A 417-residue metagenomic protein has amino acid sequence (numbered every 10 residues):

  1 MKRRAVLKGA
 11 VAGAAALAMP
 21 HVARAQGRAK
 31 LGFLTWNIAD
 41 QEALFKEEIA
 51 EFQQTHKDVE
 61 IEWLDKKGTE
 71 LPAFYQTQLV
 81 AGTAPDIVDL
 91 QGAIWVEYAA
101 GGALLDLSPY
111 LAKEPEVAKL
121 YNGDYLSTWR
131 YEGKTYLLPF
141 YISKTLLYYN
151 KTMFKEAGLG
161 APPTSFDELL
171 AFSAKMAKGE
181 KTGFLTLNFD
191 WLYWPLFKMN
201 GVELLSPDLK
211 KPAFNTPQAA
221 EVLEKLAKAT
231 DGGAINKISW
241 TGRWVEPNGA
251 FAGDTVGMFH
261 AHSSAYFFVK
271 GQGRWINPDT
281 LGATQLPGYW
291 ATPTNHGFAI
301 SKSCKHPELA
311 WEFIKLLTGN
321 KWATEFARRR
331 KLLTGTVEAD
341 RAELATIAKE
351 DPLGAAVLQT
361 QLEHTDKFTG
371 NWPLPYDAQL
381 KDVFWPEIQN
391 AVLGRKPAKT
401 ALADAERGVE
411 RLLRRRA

Functional and structural regions predicted by a protein language model:
A5-A25: N-terminal export signals
G27, A50, Q54-T55, K155-A157 (+7 more regions): Extracytoplasmic/periplasmic substrate-recognition and gating elements
E47, E51-Y121, T152-T164, G249-M258 (+2 more regions): Extracytoplasmic "Venus flytrap"/periplasmic binding protein-like
G92-K144, L170, Q218, P278-A283 (+1 more regions): Hinge/lid segment of periplasmic solute-binding proteins
W95-A103, S108, A112, G123-A161 (+3 more regions): Periplasmic solute-binding protein
S108-Y121, V202-E221, G271-I276, L281-A291 (+3 more regions): Short, solvent-exposed loop/beta-turn-alpha elements that line the ligand-binding surface or hinge of extracytoplasmic
D124, P278, T284, R328-V383 (+2 more regions): Long, aromatic- and glycine/proline-rich binding clefts that accommodate carbohydrate-like moieties
S173-K175, K211-W240: Glycine-centered hinge/linker elements that transmit conformational signals in sensory and ligand-binding systems
